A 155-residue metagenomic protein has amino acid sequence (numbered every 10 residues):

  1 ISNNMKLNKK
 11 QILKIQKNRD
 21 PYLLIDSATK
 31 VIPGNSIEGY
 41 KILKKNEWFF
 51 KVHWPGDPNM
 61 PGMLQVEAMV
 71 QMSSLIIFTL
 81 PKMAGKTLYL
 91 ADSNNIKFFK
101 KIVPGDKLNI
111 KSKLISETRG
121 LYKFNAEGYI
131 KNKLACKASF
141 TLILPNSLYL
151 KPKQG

Functional and structural regions predicted by a protein language model:
I1-N4: Short, Lys/Arg-enriched N-terminal segments with co-localized hydrophobic residues within the first ~10-30 amino acids
K6, S73-N109, A135-P145: Hydrophobic beta-strand-centered segment that forms part of the acyl-chain substrate-binding groove
L7-R19: Short aromatic-glycine motifs in intrinsically disordered, low-complexity regions
K17, P33-G34, I102-G155: HotDog/MaoC-like acyl-thioester-processing domains
K17-M60: Catalytic strand-loop segment that frames the active site of acyl-thioester-processing enzymes
Y22-I25, L90-N95, N109-K111, L121-N125: Conserved beta-strand residues within beta-sheet cores
S27-K30, I96-K97, K113-I115: Short amphipathic beta-strand and strand-loop transition segments with alternating hydrophobic
A28, M60-A84: Active-site helix/loop of acyl-thioester processing domains in fatty-acid/polyketide metabolism, spanning hotdog-fold
